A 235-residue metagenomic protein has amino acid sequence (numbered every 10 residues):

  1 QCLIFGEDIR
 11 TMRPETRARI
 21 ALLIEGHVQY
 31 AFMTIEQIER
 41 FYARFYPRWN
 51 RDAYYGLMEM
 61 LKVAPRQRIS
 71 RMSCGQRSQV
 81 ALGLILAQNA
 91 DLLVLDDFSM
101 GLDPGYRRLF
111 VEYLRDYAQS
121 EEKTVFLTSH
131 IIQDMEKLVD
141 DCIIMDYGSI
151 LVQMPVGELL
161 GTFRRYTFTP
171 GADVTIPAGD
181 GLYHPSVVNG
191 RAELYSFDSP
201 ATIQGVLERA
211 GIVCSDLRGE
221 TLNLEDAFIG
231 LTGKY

Functional and structural regions predicted by a protein language model:
Q1-D8, E15-T16: Conserved ABC transporter NBD signature motif
P14, A18, I24-V80: ABC-family P-loop ATPase nucleotide-binding domains
L93-D97: Catalytic Walker B motif of ABC-type/P-loop ATPase nucleotide-binding domains
S99-M100, I132: Short loop immediately C-terminal to the Walker-B catalytic DE motif in ABC-type ATPase nucleotide-binding domains
P104-Y106: Helix N-cap at the start of a conserved alpha-helix in ABC-type nucleotide-binding domains
L109-D198: ABC transporter nucleotide-binding domain
Y195-Y235: C-terminal coupling/interaction segments
